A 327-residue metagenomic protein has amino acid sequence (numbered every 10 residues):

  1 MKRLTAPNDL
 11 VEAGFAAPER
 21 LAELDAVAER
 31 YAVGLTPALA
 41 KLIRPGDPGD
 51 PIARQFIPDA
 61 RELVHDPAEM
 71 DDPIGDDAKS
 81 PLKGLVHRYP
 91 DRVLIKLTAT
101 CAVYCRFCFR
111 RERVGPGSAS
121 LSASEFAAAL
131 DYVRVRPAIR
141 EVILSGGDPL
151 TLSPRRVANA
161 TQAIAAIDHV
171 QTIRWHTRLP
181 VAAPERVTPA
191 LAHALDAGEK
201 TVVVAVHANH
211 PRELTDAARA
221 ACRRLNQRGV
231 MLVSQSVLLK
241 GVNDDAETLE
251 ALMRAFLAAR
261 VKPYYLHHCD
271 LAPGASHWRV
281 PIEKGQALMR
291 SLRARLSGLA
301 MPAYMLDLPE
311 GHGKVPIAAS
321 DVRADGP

Functional and structural regions predicted by a protein language model:
M1-H87: Flexible, acidic/Gly-rich N-terminal and inter-domain linker regions that tether and position cofactor-handling modules
L35, K79-R110: N-terminal pre-triad scaffold of radical SAM enzymes
L39, C105, Y264: Conserved, mostly hydrophobic/aromatic
C108-S120: Iron-sulfur (Fe-S) cluster-binding segments and ferredoxin-like electron-carrier domains, especially [2Fe-2S]
G115-S118, G146-G147, W175: Surface-exposed cleft-lining segments at the edges of enzyme active sites
A119-A128: Short cysteine/histidine-rich metal-coordination sites, predominantly Zn2+-binding motifs
A127-E141, L150-L296: Conserved AdoMet/S-adenosylmethionine-binding subsite of the radical SAM
Q286-P327: C-terminal accessory regions of radical SAM enzymes
